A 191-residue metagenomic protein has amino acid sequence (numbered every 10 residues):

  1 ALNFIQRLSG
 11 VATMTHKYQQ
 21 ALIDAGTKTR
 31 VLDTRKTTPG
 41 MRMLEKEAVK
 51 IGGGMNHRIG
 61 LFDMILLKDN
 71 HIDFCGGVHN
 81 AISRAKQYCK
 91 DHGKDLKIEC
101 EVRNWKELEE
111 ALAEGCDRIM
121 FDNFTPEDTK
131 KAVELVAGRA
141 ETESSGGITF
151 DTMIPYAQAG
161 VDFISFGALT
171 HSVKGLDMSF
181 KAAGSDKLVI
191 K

Functional and structural regions predicted by a protein language model:
A1-E99, E107-E114, R118, K130-L135 (+3 more regions): Acidic/glycine-rich phosphate/pyrophosphate-binding loops and surrounding catalytic core that coordinate Mg2+
N123, G146, A168-L169: Short secondary-structure boundary segments
I148, P155-F163, S179-S185: Ligand-binding grooves and catalytic loops that recognize ribose/phosphate and carbohydrate rings, and esterified lipid
A168-K191: Short, charged, intrinsically disordered terminal tails
